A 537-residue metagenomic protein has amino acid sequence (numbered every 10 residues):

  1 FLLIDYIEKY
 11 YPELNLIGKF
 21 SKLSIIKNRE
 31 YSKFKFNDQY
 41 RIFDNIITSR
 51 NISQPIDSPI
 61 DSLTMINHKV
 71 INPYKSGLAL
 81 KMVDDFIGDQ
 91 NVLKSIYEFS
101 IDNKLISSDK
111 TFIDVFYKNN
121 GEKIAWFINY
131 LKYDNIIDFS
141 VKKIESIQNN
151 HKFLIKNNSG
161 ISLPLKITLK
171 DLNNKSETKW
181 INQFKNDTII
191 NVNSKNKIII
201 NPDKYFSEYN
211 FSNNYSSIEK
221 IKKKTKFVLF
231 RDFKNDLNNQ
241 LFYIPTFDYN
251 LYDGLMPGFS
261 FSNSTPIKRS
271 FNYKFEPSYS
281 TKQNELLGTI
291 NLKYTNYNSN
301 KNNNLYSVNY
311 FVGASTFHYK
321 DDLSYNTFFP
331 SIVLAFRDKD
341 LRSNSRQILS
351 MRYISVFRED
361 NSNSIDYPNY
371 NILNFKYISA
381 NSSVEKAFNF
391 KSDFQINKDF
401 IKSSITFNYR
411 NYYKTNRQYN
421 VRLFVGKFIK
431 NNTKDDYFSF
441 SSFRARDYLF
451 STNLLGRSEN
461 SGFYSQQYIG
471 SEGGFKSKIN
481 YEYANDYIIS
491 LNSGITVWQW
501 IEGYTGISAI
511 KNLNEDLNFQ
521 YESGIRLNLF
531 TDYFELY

Functional and structural regions predicted by a protein language model:
F1-N157, S162, L172-E177: Hydrophobic alpha-helical and helix-loop surface patches within well-folded domains that function as non-catalytic
P12, N309-K320, T327-V333, E359 (+2 more regions): C-terminal outer-membrane beta-barrel translocator/porin domains of Gram-negative envelope proteins and their
P164, T168-T188: Solvent-exposed beta-strand/loop surfaces of large extracellular or lumenal domains
E177, I181-Q183, N239-L251, P257-F259 (+11 more regions): Transmembrane beta-strand segments that form the barrel wall of outer-membrane beta-barrel proteins
N182, T188-S194, I199-N304, V333-A335 (+6 more regions): Outer-membrane beta-barrel initiation region
L455, D516-Y537: C-terminal beta-signal and terminal closure region of outer-membrane beta-barrel proteins
I489-V497, Y504-I507, S523-T531: Conserved C-terminal beta-signal and adjacent last beta-strands/turns of outer-membrane beta-barrel proteins
